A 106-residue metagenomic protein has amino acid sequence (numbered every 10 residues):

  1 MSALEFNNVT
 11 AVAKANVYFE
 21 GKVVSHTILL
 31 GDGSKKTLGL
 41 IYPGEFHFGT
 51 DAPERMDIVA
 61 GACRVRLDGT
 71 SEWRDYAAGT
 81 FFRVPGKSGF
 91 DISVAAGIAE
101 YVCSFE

Functional and structural regions predicted by a protein language model:
M1-S34: A short, N-terminal "cap"/entry segment at the start of jelly-roll beta-barrel domains of the cupin/DSBH fold
F19, F46-F48, R66: Short loop/turn motifs at secondary-structure junctions and domain boundaries
L29-D51, R83-G86: Conserved short histidine dyad/triad with adjacent acidic residue
D32, G69, V94-A96: A generic beta-sheet turn/junction motif
T37, H47, R64, D91 (+1 more regions): General beta-strand recognition
T50-V65: Short, conserved beta-strand element in jelly-roll/cupin
T70-F90: Short acidic-glycine-tyrosine-enriched beta hairpin
P85-E106: Ligand-binding loop in jelly-roll beta-barrel domains
